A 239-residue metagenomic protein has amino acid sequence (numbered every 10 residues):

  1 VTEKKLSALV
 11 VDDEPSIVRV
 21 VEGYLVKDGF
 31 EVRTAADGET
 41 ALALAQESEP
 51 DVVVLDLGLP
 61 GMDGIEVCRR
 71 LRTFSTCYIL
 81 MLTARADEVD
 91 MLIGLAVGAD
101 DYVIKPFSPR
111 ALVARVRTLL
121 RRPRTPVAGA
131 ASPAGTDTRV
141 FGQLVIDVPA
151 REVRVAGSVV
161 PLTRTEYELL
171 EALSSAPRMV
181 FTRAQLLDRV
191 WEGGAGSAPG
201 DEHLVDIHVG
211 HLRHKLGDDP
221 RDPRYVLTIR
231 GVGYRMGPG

Functional and structural regions predicted by a protein language model:
L6-S7, T118-V180, A184: Short, Lys/Arg-enriched segments at the junction into DNA-binding effector domains of transcriptional regulators
R19-K27: Charged docking surfaces used in two-component/phosphorelay signaling
G29-A36, L44: Short hydrophobic/Thr-rich beta-strand motif most characteristic of the beta2 strand and flanking loop of CheY-like
T34, L59-M62, E88, A96: Residue-level signal for the "D+5" position in two-component response regulator receiver
D37-T40, D63-E66, D90: Acidic catalytic/metal-coordinating carboxylates
S48-V54, L59: Active-site beta3 strand of CheY-like receiver
R69, T73, Y78-V140: Basic, amphipathic DNA-recognition helix from helix-turn-helix-like DNA-binding domains
E152-Y225, I229-V232, P238: Positively charged, aromatic-enriched patches within helix-turn-helix-type DNA-binding elements, predominantly
